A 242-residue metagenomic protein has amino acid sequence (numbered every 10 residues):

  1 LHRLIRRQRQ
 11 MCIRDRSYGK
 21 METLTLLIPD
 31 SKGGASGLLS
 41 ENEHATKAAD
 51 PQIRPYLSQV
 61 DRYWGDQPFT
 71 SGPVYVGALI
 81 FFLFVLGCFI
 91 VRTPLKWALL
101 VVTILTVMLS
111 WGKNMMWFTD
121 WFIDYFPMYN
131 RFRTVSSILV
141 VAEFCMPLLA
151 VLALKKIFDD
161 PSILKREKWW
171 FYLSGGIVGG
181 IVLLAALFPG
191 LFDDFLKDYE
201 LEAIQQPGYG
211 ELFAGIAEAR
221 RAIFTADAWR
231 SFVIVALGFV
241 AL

Functional and structural regions predicted by a protein language model:
L1-I13: Single conserved hydrophobic/aromatic residue that forms the stacking wall/gate of nucleotide- or nucleobase-binding
I5, F81, M146, A150: Hydrophobic (often cysteine-bearing) scaffold residues that line and stabilize catalytic clefts of nucleotide/cofactor
Q10, R14-D30, T46-K47, R133 (+1 more regions): Luminal/periplasmic active-site loops of membrane-embedded glycosylation enzymes
T25-L83, R221-W229, V233: Individual transmembrane alpha-helix segments
V91-L242: Contiguous transmembrane helix-bundle modules in multi-pass membrane proteins
